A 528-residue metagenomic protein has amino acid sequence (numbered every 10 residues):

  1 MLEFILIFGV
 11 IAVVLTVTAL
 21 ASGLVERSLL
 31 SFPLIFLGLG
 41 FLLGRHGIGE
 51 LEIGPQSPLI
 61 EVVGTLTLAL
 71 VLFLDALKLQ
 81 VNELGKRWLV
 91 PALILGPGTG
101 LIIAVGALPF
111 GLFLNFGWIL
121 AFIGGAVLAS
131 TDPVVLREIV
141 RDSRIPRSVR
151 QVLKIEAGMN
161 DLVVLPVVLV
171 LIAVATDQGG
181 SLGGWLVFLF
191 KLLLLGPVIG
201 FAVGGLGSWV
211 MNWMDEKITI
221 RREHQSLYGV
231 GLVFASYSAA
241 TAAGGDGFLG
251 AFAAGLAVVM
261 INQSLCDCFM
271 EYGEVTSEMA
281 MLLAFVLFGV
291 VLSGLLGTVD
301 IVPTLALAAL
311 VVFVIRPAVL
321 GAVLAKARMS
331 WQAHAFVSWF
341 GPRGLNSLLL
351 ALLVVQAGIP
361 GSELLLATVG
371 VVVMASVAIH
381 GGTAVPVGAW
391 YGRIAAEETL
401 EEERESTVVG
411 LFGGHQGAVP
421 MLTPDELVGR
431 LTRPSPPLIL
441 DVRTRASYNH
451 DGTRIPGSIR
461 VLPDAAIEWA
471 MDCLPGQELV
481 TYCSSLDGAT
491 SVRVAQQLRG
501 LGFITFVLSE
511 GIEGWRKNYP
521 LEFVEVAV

Functional and structural regions predicted by a protein language model:
M1-E405: Transmembrane helical cores of multi-pass secondary ion antiporters/exchangers
V385-H450, V524-V528: Flexible, polar/low-complexity N-terminal or interdomain linker segments that lie immediately upstream of folded
L422, R460-D464: Short acidic-hydrophobic, aromatic-tinged amphipathic segments that line or gate anion-handling sites
R445-N449, E468, A489-T490: Short, charged/polar "capping" segments at the starts of alpha-helices and the immediately preceding loops
N449-P456, M471-C473, N518: Short loop/helix-cap segments at secondary-structure boundaries that form the rim of catalytic
P456-S458, E522-V526: Short, hinge-like loop/turn segments at secondary-structure boundaries
P463-M471: Alpha-helical scaffolding within the catalytic cores of extracellular/periplasmic polymer-degrading hydrolases
A470-R516: Catalytic cysteine-centered active loop of the rhodanese-like fold, especially the PTP/DSP P-loop
